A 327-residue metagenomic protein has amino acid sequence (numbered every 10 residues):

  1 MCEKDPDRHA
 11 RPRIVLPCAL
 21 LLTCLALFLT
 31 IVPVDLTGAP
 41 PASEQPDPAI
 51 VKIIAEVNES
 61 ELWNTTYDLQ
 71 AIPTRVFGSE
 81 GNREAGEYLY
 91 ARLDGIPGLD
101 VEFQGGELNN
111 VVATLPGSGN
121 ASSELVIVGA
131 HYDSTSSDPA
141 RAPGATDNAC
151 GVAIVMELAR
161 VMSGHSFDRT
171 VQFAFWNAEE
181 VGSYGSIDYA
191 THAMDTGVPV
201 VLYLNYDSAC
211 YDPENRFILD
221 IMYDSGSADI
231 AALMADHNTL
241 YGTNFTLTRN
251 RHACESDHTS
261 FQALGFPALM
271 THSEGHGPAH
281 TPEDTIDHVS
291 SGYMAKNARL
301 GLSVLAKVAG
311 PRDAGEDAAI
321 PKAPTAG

Functional and structural regions predicted by a protein language model:
M1-D35, A39, T325-G327: Secretory targeting signatures
V34-E80, L115-P116: N-terminal hydrophobic or amphipathic helices/low-complexity stretches enriched in small/hydrophobic/Pro/Gly
A49-E56, Q70-G81, G98-F103, D138-N148 (+5 more regions): Second-shell loop/turn segments in exported
L62-Q70, E102-Q104, V112-T114, L125-G129 (+9 more regions): Structural recognition of the beta-strand scaffold that forms the well-ordered cores of secreted hydrolase catalytic
N64-P116: A non-catalytic alpha/beta surface segment that caps or lines the substrate-entry region of metallo-dependent hydrolase
G119-L125: Proline/glycine-enriched tight loop/beta-turn segments at coil->beta junctions that connect or precede beta-strands
P139-L233, C254: Acidic/histidine-rich catalytic neighborhood of metal-dependent amide-processing enzymes
A209-I320: Active-site-adjacent substrate-binding region of metalloamidase/peptidase-like peptide-processing proteins
